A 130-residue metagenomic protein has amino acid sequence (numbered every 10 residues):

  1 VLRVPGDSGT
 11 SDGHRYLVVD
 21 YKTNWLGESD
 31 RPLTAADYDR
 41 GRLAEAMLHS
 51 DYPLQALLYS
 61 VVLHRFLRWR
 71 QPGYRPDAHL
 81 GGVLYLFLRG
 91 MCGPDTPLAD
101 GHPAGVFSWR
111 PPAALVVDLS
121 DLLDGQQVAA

Functional and structural regions predicted by a protein language model:
V1-A130: Structural signature of nuclease core domains in nucleic-acid processing machines
